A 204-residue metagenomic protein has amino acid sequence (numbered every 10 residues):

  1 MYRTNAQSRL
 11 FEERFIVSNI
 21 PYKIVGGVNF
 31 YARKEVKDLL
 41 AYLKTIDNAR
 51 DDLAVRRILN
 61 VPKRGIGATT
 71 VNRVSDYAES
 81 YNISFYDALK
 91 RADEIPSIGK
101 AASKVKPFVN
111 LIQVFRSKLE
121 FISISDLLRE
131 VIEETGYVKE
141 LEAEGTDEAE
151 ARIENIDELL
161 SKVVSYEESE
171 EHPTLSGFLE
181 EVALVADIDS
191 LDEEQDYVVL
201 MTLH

Functional and structural regions predicted by a protein language model:
N5-P21, R33, L40-H204: Conserved helicase C-terminal RecA-like lobe
G26-F30: Short, acidic/turn-prone active-site loops that include or flank metal/cofactor- and phosphate-binding residues
